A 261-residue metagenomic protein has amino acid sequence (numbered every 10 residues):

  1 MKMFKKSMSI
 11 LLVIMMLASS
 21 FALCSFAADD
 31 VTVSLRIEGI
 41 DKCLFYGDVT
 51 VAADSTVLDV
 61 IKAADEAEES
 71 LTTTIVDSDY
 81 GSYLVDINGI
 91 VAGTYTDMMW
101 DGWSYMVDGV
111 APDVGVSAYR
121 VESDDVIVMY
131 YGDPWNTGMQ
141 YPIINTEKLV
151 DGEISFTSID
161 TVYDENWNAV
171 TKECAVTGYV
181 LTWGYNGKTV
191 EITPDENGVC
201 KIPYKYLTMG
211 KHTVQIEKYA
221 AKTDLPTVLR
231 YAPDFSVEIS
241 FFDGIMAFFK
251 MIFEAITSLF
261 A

Functional and structural regions predicted by a protein language model:
M1-M3: N-terminal secretory signal peptides that target proteins for export/translocation
K5-L17: Sec-dependent N-terminal signal peptides
S7, S19-A261: Ubiquitin-like/PB1-type beta-grasp interaction modules and other compact soluble beta-rich domains
